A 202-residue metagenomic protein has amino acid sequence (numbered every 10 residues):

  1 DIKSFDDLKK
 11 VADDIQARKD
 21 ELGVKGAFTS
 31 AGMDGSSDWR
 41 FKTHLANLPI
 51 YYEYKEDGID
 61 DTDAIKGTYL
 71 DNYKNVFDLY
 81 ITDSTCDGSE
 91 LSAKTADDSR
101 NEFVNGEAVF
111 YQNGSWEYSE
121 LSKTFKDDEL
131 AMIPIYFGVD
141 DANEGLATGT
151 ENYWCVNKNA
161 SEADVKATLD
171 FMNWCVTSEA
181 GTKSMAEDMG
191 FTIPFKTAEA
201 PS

Functional and structural regions predicted by a protein language model:
K3-K9, E90-N105: Short helix-initiation/N-cap motifs at beta->coil->alpha
D7-T62, A108: Extracytoplasmic/periplasmic solute-binding protein
V11-D14, G58-A93: Glycine-centered hinge/linker elements that transmit conformational signals in sensory and ligand-binding systems
G32-G35, I50-N75, K123-T124, F137-L146 (+1 more regions): Short, solvent-exposed loop/beta-turn-alpha elements that line the ligand-binding surface or hinge of extracytoplasmic
A96, N113-Y118, T150-N152: Beta->alpha turn/N-cap motifs
V109-G114, A131: Paired acidic/hydrophobic, glycine-rich loop segments that form the ligand-binding mouth/hinge of periplasmic-binding
K123-M189: Extracytoplasmic/periplasmic substrate-recognition and gating elements
E179-K183, T197-S202: Extracellular/periplasmic bilobal clamshell ligand-binding domains
